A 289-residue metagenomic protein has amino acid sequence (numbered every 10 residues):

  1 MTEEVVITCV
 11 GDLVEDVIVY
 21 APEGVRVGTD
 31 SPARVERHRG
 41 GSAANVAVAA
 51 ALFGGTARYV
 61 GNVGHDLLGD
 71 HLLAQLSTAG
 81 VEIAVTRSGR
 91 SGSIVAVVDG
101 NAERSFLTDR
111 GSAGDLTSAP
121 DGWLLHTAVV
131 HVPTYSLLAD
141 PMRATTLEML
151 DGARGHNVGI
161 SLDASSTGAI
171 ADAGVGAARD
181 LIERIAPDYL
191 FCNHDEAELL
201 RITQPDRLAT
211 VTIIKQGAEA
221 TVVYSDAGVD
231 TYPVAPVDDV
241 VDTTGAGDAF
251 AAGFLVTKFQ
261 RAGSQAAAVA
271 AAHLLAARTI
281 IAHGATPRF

Functional and structural regions predicted by a protein language model:
M1-L13, A74-T86, V98-V229, G263: Ribokinase/PfkB-type carbohydrate-kinase core domain
M1-T8, S31, I202-F289: Conserved phosphate-binding/catalytic region of the ribokinase-like
M1-V60, L67-H71, V240: Glycine-rich phosphate/adenosyl-contacting loop at the front of the ribokinase-like
V14-E15, V19, H65, S166 (+4 more regions): Short, glycine/acidic-enriched loop or turn micro-motifs at the edges of active sites
A47-T56, V98-D99, T257-R261: Alpha-helix C-terminal capping segments
A50, N193, G247: Short, conserved phosphate/pyrophosphate- and ester-handling motifs at nucleotide-, phospho-/glycolipid
V60, L107, Y232-P233: Hydrophobic residues at beta-strand termini and immediately following loops that shape nucleotide-binding pockets
